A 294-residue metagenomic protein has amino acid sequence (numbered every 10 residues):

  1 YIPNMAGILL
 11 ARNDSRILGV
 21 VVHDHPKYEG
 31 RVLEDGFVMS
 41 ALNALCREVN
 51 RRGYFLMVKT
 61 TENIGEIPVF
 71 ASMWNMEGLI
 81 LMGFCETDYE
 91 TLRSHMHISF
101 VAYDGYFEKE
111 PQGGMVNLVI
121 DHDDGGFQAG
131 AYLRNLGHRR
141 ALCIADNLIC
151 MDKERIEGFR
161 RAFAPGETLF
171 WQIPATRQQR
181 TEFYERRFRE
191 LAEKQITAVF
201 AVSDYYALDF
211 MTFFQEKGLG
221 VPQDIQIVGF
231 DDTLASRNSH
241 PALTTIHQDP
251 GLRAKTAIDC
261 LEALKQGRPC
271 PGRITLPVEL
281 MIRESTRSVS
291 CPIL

Functional and structural regions predicted by a protein language model:
Y1-R16, R287: N-terminal helix-turn-helix DNA-binding module of bacterial transcription factors
N13, I17-A131, R189-K194, Y205: Alpha-helical recognition/docking segments in bacterial nutrient-uptake and carbohydrate-utilization systems
L33-R51, G125-A129, C150-T168, D209 (+2 more regions): Short, solvent-exposed amphipathic alpha-helices that sit in or adjacent to ligand/effector-binding or catalytic
L45-T60, R140-C143, F159-F183: Short beta-strand elements in bilobed, periplasmic/extracellular small-molecule ligand-binding domains
V116-C143, K153, R180-R189, A207 (+1 more regions): Hydrophobic alpha-helical segments within soluble ligand-binding/sensing domains
F127-L169, G272-T286: An alpha-beta-alpha
R186-L294: Flexible loop/turn connectors
